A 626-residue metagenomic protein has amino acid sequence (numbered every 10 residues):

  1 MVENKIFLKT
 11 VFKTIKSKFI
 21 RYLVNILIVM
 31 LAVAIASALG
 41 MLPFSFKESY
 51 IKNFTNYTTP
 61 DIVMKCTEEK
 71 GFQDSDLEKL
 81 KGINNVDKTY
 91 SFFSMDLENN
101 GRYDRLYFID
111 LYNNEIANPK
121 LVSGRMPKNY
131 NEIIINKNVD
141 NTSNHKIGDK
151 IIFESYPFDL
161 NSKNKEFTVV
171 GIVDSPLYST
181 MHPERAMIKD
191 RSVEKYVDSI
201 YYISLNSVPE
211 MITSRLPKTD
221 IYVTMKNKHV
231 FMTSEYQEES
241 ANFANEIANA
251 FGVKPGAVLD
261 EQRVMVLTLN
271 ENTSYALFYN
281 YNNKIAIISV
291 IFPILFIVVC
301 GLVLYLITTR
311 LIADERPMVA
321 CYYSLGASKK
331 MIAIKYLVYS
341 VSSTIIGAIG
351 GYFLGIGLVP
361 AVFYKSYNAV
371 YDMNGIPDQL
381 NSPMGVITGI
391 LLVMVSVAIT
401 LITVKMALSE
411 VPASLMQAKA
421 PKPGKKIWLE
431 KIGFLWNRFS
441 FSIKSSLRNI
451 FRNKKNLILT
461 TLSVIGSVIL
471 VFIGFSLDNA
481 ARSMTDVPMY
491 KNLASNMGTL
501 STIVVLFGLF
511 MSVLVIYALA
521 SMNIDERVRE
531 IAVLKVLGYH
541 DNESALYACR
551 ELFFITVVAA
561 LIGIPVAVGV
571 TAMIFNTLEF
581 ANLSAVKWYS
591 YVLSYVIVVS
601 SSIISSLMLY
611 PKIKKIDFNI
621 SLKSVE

Functional and structural regions predicted by a protein language model:
M1-A34, L337, I427-I465, N523-E526 (+3 more regions): N-terminal Sec/SRP start-transfer signal
K18, L302-S342, V515-F553: Interfacial "coupling" helices/loops that link adjacent transmembrane helices in transporter permeases
F19-L23, L31-T59, V359-S366, I469-T502 (+1 more regions): Alpha-helical transmembrane segments
L42, Y279-I297, P383-M384, A494-G508: N-terminal membrane-entry
F44-N270, N479: Basic-flanked hydrophobic alpha-helices used for secretion and membrane insertion
V63-K65, E69, S442-Y539, E543: Juxtamembrane segments of multi-pass membrane proteins
Y305-R310, P317, V341-N374, S382-S409 (+5 more regions): Small-residue-rich transmembrane alpha-helices
E410-I427, K614-E626: Short cytosolic juxtamembrane segments of multi-pass membrane proteins
